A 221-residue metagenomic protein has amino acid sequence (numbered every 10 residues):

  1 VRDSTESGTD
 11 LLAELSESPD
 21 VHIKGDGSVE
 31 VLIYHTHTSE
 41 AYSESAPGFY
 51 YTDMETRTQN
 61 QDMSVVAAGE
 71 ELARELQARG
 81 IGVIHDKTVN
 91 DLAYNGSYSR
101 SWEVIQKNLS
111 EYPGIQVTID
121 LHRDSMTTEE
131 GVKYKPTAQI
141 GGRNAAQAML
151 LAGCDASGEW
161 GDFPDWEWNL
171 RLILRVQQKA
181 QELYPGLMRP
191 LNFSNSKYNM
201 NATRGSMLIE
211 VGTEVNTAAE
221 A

Functional and structural regions predicted by a protein language model:
V1-T36, A41-S45, F49: Non-catalytic propeptide/linker segments at domain boundaries
E30-H35, I84, V117-H122, M149-L151 (+1 more regions): Soluble periplasmic/extracytoplasmic beta-strand elements of cell-envelope proteins
T38-A41, V89-Y94, R123-T128, D155-G158 (+2 more regions): Solvent-exposed loop/turn segments at secondary-structure junctions within structured extracellular/periplasmic domains
E44-N60: A solvent-exposed, charged loop/short amphipathic helix patch at secondary-structure junctions
T52-E55, M126-P164: A short, glycine/acidic-enriched catalytic loop
T58-T137: Catalytic-core regions of hydrolytic enzymes
D165-N192: Active-site-adjacent substrate-binding region of metalloamidase/peptidase-like peptide-processing proteins
M188-A221: Active-site-adjacent mobile loop/cap segments within catalytic or ligand-binding domains
